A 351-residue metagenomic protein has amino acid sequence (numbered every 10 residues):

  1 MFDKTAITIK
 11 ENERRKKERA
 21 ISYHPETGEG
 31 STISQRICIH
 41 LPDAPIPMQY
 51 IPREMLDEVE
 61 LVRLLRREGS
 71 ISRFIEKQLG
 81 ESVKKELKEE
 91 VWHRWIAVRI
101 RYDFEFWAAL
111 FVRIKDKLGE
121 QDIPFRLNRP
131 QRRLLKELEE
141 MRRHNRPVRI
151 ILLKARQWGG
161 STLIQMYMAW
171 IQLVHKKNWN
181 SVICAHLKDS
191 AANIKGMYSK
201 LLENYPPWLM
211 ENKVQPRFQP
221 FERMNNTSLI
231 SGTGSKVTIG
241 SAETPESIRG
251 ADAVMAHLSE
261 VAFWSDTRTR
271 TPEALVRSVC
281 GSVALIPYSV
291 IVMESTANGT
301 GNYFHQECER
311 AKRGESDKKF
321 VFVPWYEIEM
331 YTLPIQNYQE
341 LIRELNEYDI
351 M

Functional and structural regions predicted by a protein language model:
F2-M351: Phosphate/NTP-binding elements of NTP-utilizing enzymes
